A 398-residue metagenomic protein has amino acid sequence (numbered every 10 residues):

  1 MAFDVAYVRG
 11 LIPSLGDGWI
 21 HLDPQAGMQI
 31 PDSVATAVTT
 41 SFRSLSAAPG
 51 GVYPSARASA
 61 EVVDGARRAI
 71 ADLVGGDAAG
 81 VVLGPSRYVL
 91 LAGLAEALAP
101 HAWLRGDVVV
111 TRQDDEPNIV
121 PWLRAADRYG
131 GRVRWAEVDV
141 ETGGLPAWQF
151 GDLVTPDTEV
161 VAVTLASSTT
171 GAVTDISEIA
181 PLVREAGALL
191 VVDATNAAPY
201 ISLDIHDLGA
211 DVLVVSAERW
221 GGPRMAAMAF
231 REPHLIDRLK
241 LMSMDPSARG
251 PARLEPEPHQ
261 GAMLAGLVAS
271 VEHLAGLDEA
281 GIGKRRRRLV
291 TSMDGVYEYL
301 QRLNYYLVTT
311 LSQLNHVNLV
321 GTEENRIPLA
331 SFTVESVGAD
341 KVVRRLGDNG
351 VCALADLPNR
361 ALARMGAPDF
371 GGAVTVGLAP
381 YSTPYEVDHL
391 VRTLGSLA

Functional and structural regions predicted by a protein language model:
M1-A398: Pyridoxal 5′-phosphate
